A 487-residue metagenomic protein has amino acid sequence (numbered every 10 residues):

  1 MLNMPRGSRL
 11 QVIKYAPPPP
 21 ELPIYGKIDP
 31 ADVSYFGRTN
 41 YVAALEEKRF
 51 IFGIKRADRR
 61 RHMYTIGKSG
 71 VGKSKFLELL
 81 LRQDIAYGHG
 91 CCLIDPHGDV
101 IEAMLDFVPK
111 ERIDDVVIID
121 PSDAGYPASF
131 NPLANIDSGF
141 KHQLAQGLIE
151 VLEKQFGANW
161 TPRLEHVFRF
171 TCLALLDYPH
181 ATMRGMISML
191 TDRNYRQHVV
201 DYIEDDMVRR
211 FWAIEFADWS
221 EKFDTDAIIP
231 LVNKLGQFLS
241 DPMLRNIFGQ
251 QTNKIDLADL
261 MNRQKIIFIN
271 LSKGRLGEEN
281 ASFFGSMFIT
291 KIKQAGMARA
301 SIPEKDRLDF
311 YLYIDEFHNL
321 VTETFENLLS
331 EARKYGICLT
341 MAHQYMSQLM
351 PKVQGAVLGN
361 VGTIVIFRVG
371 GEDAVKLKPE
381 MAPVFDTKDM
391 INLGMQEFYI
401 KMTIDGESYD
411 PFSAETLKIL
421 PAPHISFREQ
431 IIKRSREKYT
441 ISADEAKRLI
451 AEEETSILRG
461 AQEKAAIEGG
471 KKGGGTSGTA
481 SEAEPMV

Functional and structural regions predicted by a protein language model:
M4-V42, I187, N194-I203, D226-P230 (+4 more regions): Conserved P-loop NTPase motor module
T39-K48, R56-D58, M63, K68-S69 (+4 more regions): P-loop NTPase motor domains
P96, A342-Q348: Conserved H-loop
D120-P121, T363-E372: Conserved AAA+ ATPase "SRH/arginine-finger" region at the nucleotide-binding site
K334-Q344, G371: Glycine-rich and small/hydrophobic secondary-structure elements
Q354-I366: A short helix-turn-beta junction within AAA+ P-loop NTPase domains corresponding to the substrate/partner-engaging
